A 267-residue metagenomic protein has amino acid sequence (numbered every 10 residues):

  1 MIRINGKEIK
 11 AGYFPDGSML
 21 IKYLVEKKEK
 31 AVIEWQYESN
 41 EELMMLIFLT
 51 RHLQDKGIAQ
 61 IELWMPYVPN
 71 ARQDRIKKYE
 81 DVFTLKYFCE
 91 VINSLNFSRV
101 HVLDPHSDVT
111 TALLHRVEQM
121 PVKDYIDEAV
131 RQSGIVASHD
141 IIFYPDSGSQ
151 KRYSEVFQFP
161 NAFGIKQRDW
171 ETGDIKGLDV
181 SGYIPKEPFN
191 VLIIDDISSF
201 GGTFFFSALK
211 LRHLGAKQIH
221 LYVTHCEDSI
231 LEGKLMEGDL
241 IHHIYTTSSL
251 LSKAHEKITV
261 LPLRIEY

Functional and structural regions predicted by a protein language model:
M1-Y267: PRPP-associated nucleotide enzymes
